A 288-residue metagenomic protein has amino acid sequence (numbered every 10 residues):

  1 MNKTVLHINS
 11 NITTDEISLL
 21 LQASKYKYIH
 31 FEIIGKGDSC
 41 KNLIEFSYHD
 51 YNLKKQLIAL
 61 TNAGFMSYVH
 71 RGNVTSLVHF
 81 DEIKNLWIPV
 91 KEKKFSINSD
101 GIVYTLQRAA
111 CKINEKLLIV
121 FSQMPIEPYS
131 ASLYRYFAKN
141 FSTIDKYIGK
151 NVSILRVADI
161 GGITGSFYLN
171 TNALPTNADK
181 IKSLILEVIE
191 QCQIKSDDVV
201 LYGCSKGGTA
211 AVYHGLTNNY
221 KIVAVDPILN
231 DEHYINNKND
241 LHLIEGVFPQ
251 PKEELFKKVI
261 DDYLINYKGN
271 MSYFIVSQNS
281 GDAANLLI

Functional and structural regions predicted by a protein language model:
V69-R108: N-terminal cap/lid segment of alpha/beta-hydrolase-fold proteins
S96-V152, R156, I160-T164: Short, surface-exposed "cap/lid" segments of acyl-processing enzymes
Y168-C192: Alpha/beta-hydrolase active-site loop
I194-S205: Alpha/beta-hydrolase fold nucleophile elbow
G203-G215: Glycine-rich nucleophile elbow surrounding the catalytic serine of serine-hydrolase chemistry
L216-I222: Conserved hydrolase catalytic core segment
A224-Y234: Active-site nucleophile loop of the alpha/beta-hydrolase fold
H233-I288: The feature captures the conserved acid-bearing segment of alpha/beta-hydrolase catalytic domains
